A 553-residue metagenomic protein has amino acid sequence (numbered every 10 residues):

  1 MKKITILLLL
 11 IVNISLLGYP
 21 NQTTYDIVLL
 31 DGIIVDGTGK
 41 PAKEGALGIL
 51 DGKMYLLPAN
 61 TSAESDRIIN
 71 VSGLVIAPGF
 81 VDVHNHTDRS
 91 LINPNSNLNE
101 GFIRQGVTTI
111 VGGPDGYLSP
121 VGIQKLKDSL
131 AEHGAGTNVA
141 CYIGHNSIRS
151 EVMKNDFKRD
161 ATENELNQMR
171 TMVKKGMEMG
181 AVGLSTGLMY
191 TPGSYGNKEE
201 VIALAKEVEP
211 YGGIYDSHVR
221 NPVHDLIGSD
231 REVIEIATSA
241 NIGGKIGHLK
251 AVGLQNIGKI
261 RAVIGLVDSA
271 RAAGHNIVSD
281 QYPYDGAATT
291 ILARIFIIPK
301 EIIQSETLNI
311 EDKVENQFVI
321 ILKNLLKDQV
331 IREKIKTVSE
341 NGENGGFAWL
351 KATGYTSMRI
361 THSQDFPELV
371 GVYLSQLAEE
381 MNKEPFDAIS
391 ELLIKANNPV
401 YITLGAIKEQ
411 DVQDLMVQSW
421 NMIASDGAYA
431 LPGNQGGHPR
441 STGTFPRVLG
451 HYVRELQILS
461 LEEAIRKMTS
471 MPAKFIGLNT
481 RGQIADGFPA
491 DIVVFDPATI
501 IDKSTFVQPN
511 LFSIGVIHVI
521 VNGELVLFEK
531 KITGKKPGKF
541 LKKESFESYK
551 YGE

Functional and structural regions predicted by a protein language model:
I4-N13: Sec-dependent N-terminal signal peptides
N21-I27, I34-G79: Histidine-rich, glycine-flanked metal-binding segment
G32, L47, G52, G73 (+13 more regions): Divalent metal-coordination and catalytic microenvironments
I34-A46, V400-A406, Q410-V412, L456-I465 (+1 more regions): Acidic, glycine-enriched loop/beta-strand segments at the rims of small-molecule binding/catalytic pockets
V71-I76, F80-T87, N93-T186, A205-G212 (+2 more regions): Divalent-metal coordination cores built from histidine and acidic residues
Y142-I143, E151, N155-E163, M169-Y190 (+2 more regions): Active-site neighborhoods of metal-dependent hydrolases
K175-V233: Divalent metal-binding pocket/active-site signature
N341, D414-W420, S425-D426, V493-K539: C-terminal cap of metal-dependent C-N hydrolases
